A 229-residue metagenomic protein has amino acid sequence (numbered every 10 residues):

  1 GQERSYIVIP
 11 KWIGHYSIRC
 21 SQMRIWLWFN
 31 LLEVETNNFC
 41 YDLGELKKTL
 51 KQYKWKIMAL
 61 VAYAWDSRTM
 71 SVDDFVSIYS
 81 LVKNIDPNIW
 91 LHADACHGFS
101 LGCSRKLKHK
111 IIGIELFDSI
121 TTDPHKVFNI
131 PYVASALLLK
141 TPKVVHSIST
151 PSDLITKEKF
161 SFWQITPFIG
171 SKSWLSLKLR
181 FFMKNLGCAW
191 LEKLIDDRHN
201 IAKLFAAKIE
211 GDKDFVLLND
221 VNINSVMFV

Functional and structural regions predicted by a protein language model:
G1, I209-L218: Surface-exposed helix-capping loop/turn segments at secondary-structure junctions
G1-V144: Conserved PLP-enzyme active-site core in the AAT-like
S5, M58, L177, N222-N224: Short amphipathic alpha-helical segments
V8, L138, R180, M227-V229: Residues in well-ordered beta-strands of folded domains
H15, F39, L43, F75 (+5 more regions): Generic structural signal for well-ordered, non-membrane alpha-helical segments in soluble metabolic enzymes
L46, I169, F215-L218: Domain-wide signal for the mature, well-folded portions of proteins, strongly enriched in nucleus-encoded organellar
D66, C103-S104, K110-K213: Active-site C-terminal subdomain of aminotransferase-like
V216-V229: Conserved PLP-binding catalytic core of the aspartate aminotransferase-like
